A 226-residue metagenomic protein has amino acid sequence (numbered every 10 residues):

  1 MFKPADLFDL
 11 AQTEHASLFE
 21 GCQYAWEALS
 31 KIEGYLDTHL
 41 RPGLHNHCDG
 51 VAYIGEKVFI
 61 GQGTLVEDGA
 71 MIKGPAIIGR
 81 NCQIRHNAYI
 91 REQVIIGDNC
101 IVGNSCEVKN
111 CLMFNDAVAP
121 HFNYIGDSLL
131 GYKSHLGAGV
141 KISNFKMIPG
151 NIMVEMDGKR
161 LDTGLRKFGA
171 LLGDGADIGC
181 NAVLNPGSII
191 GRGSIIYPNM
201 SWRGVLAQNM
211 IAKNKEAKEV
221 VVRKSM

Functional and structural regions predicted by a protein language model:
M1-V51, G193, N199, Q208-M226: Terminal amphipathic alpha-helical/low-complexity segments used for targeting or macromolecular assembly
H15-L18, N104, N110-D116, P120-M226: Glycine-rich hexapeptide-repeat left-handed beta-helix
K31-R80: Long amphipathic N-terminal alpha/beta scaffold segment
G50, Q62, G69, H86-N87 (+3 more regions): Fold-independent oxyanion-binding glycine-rich loops and adjacent beta-strand/coil segments at enzyme active sites
I54-E56, G74, E92, F168 (+1 more regions): Short, conserved secondary-structure segments in the cores of folded domains
F59, I77, I95, L171 (+1 more regions): ABC ATPase A-loop
V66-D68, I72-I78, C82-L112, D116-H121 (+2 more regions): Extended, compositionally simple hydrophobic/Ser/Thr-rich segments that build repetitive fibrous architectures
